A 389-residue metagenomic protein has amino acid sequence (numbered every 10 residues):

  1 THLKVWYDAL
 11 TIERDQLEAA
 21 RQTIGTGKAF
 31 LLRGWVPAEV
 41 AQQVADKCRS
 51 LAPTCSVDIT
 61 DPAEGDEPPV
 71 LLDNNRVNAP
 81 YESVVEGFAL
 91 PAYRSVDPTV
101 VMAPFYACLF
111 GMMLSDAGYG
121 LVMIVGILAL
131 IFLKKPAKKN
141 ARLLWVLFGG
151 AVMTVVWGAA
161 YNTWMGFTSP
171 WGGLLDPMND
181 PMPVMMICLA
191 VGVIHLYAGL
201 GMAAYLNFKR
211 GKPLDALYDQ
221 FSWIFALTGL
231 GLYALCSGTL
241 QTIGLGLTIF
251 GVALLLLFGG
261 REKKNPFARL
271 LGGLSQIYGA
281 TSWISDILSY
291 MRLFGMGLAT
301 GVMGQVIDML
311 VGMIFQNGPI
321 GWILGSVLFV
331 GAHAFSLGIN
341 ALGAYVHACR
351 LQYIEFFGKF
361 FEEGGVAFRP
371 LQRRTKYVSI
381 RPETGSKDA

Functional and structural regions predicted by a protein language model:
T1-V44: Coiled-coil termination/hinge junctions
Q42-A389: Conserved, carboxylate-rich catalytic/transport cores that coordinate ions
